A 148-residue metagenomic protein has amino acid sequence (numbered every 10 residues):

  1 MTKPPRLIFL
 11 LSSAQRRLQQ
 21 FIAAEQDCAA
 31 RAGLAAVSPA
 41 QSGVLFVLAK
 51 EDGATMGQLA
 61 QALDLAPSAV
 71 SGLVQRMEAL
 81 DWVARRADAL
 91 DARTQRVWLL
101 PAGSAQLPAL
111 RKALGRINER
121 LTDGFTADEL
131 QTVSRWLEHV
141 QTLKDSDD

Functional and structural regions predicted by a protein language model:
M1-A36: N-terminal leader segment of winged-helix/HTH proteins
M1-T2, A127-D148: C-terminal regulatory/oligomerization modules of transcriptional regulators
R6, R17, F21, G43-A49 (+1 more regions): Pre-recognition alpha-helix immediately N-terminal to the DNA-recognition helix within helix-turn-helix or winged-helix
C28, Q75-R135: Charged, amphipathic alpha-helical coiled-coil/dimerization segments
V47, A62, L80: Residues within the alpha-helical elements of helix-turn-helix
E51-T55: Short capping segments at the starts of secondary-structure elements
A66-A69: Helix-turn-helix DNA-binding motif, specifically the short coil turn and the N-cap/start of the second
